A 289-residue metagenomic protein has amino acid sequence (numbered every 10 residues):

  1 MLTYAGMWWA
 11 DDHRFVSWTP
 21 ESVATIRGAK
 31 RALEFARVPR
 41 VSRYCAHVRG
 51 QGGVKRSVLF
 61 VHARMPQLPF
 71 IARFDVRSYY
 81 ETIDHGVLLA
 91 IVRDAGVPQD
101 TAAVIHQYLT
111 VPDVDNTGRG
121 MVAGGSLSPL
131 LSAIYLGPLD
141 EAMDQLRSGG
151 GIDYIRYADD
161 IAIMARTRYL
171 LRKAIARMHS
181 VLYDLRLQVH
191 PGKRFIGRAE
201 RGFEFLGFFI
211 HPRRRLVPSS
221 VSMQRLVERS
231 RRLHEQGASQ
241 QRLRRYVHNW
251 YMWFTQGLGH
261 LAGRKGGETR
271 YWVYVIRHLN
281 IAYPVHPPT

Functional and structural regions predicted by a protein language model:
M1-L2: Amphipathic alpha-helical blocks
A5-R43, Y108-D113: Glycine/proline-rich, flexible active-site/cofactor-binding loop segments that harbor closely spaced acidic
G6-A10, V38-R40, H85, D113-D115 (+3 more regions): Short acidic (Asp/Glu) and glycine-rich catalytic loops that position anionic groups and cofactors
S22-K30, G86, A103, P129 (+3 more regions): Non-catalytic, well-ordered alpha-helical scaffold segments
R27, Y169-K173, H179, V189-T289: Right-hand nucleic-acid polymerase module
R31, V76, F208: Residues immediately flanking
P39-V48, L216: Short, polar/flexible loop-turn hinges at active-site or ligand-entry regions and domain interfaces
R43, R49-G52, V58, H62-A158 (+5 more regions): Conserved polymerase palm-domain catalytic core
